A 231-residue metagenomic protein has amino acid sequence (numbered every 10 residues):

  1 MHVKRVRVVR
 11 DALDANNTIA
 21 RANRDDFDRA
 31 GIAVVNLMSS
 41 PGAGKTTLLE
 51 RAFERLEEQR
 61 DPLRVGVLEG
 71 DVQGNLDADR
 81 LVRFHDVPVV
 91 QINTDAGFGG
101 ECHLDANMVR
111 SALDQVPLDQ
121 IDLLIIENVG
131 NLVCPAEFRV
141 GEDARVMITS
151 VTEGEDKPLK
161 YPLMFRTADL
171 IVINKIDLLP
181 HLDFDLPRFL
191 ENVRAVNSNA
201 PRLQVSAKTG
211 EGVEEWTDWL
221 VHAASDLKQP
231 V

Functional and structural regions predicted by a protein language model:
V3-D25, R29-M38, A43, T47 (+4 more regions): Nucleotide-state-sensitive switch-loop elements of NTP-binding domains
E58-R64, L170-I171, N199-P201: Short, surface-exposed connector motifs at secondary-structure boundaries
D71, N174, S206: Active-site glycine-centered loops adjacent to acidic/histidine catalytic or metal-binding residues that shape
N93, T149, S206: Residues at the C-termini of beta-strands that transition into short coil/loop
A112-I121, D169-D177, V221-Q229: Short secondary-structure transition/capping segments
C134-E142, T149-N199: Conserved C-terminal guanine-recognition region of P-loop GTPase G domains, centered on the G4
L178-V231: Canonical P-loop GTPase G-domain recognition
